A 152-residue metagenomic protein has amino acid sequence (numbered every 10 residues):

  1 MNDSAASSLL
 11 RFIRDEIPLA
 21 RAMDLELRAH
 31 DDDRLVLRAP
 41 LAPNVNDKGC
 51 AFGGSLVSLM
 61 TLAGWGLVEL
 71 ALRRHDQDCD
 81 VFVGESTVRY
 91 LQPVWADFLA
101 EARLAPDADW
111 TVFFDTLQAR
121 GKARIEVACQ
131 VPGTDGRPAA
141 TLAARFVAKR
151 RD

Functional and structural regions predicted by a protein language model:
M1-F12: Polybasic, low-complexity association/targeting segments
S4, A20-R21: N-terminal intrinsically disordered, cationic/polar leader segments that include organellar targeting peptides
R21-L25, G84-Y90, V112-F114: Short structured motifs
A22-A51: Catalytic strand-loop segment that frames the active site of acyl-thioester-processing enzymes
L37, G84-S86, A100, I125-V127 (+1 more regions): Hydrophobic residues positioned within well-ordered beta-strands of beta-sheet architectures
G54-H75: Active-site helix/loop of acyl-thioester processing domains in fatty-acid/polyketide metabolism, spanning hotdog-fold
E69-D107: Hydrophobic beta-strand-centered segment that forms part of the acyl-chain substrate-binding groove
V94-W95, A105-D152: HotDog/MaoC-like acyl-thioester-processing domains
